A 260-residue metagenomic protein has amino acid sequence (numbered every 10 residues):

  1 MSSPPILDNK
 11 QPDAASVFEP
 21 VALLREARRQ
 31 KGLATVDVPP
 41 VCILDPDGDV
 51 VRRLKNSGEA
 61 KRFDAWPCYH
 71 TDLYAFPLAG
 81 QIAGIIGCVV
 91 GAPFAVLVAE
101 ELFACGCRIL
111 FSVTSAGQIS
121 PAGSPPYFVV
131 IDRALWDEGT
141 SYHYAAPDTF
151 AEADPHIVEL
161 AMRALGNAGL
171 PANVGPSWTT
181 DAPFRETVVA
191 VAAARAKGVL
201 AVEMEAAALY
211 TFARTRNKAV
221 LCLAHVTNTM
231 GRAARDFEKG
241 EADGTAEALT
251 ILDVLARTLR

Functional and structural regions predicted by a protein language model:
M1-I109, G117-R260: Accessory terminal and edge-of-domain segments that mediate assembly/interaction and cofactor placement around
